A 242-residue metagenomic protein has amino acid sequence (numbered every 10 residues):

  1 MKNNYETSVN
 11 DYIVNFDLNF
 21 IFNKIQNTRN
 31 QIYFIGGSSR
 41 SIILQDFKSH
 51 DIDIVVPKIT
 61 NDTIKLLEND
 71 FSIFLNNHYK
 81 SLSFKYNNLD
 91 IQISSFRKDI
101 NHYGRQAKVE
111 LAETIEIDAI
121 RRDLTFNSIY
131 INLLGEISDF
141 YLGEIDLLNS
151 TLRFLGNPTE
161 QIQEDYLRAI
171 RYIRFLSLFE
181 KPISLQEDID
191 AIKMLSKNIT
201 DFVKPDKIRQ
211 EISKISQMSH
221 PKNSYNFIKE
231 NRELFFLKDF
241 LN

Functional and structural regions predicted by a protein language model:
M1-N242: Catalytic cores of the polymerase beta-like nucleotidyltransferase superfamily and closely associated nucleotide
